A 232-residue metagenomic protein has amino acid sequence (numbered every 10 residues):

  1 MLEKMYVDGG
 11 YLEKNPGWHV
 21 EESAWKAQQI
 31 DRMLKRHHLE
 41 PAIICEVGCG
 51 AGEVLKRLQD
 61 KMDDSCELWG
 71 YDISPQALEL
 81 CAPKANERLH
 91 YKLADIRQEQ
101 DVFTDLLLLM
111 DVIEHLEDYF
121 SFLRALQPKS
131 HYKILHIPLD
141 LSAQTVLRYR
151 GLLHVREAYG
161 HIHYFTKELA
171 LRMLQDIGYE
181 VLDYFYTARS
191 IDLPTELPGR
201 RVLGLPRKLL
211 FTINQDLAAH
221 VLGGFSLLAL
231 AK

Functional and structural regions predicted by a protein language model:
M1-F103, M110, F120-A125, E157-E168 (+3 more regions): Conserved N-terminal segment of class I S-adenosyl-L-methionine
Q76, E99, H115, D140-A143: Active-site loop signature of alpha/beta-hydrolase-fold enzymes
L108-H115: Short catalytic micro-motifs in class I SAM-dependent methyltransferases
L116-E117, S130: Helix-to-beta-strand junctions that scaffold the AdoMet/dcAdoMet cofactor pocket in Class I SAM-dependent enzymes
A125-K129, H136: Conserved helix-to-beta-strand junction in the class I
H136-H161: Short, glycine-/aromatic-enriched active-site segment of Class I SAM-dependent methyltransferases
